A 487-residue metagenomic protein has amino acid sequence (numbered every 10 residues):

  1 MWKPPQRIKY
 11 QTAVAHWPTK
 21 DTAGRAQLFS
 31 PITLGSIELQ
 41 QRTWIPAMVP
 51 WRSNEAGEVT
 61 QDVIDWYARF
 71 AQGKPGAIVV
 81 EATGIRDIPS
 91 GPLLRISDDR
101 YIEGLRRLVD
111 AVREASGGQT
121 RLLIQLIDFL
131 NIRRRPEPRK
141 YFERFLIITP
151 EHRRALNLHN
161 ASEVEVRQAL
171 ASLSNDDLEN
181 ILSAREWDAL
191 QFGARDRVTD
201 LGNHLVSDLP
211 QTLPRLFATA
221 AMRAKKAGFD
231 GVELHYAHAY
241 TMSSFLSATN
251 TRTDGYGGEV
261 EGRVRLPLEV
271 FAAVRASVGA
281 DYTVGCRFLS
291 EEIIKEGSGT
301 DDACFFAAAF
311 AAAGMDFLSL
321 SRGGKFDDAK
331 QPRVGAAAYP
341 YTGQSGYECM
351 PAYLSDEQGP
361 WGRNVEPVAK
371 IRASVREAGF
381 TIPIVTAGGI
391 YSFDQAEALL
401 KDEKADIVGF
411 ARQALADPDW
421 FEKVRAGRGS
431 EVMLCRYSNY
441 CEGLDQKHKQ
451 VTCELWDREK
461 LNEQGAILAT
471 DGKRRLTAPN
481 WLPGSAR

Functional and structural regions predicted by a protein language model:
M1-R487: Flavin-dependent oxidoreductase catalytic cores
